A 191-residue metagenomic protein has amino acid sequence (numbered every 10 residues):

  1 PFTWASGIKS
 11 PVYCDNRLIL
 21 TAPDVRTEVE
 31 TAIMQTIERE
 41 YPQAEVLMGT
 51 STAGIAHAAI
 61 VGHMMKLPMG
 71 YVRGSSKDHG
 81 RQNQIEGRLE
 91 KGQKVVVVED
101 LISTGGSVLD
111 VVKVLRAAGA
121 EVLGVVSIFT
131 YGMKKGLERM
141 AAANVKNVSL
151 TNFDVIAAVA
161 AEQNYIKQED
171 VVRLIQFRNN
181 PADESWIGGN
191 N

Functional and structural regions predicted by a protein language model:
P1-V98, G106-N191: PRPP-associated nucleotide enzymes
